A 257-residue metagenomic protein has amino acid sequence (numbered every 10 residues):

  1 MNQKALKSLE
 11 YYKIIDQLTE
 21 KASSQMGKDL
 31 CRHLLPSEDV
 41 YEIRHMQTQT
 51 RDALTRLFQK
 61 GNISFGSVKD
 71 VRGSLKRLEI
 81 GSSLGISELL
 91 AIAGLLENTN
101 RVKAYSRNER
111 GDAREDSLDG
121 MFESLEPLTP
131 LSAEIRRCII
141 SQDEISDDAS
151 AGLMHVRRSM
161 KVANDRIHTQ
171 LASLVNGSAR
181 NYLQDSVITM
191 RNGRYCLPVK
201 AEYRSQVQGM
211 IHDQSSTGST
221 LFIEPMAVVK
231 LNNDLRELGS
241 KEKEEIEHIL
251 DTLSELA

Functional and structural regions predicted by a protein language model:
M1-G152, V156: Conserved amphipathic alpha-helical "coupling/scaffold" segments that transmit conformational changes between domains
T19, K76, I140, H168 (+4 more regions): Signal for well-folded cores of large energy- and translation-related assemblies
F58, R107, R114, L171 (+3 more regions): Coiled-coil heptad-register positions
R110-R114, Q214-G218, G239: A short alpha->loop->secondary-structure connector
E144-S159, E244-A257: Charged, surface-exposed helical/loop "interaction arms" that form contiguous linear patches used for dimerization
M154-Y203: Extended, Lys/Arg-enriched charged tracts that mediate electrostatic binding to polyanionic substrates
V187, R191-F222, N232: SMC-family hinge/dimerization module
M226-T252: Internal alpha/beta scaffold segment
